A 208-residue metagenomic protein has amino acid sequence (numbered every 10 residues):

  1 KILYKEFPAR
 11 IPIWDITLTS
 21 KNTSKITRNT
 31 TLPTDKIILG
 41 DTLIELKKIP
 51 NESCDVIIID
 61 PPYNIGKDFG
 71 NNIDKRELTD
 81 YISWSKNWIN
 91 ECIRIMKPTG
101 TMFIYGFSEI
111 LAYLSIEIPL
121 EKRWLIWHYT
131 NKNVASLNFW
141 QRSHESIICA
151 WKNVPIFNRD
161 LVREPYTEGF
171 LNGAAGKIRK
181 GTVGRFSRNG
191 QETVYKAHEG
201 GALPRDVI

Functional and structural regions predicted by a protein language model:
K1-L18, N22-I208: Core catalytic lobe of class I
